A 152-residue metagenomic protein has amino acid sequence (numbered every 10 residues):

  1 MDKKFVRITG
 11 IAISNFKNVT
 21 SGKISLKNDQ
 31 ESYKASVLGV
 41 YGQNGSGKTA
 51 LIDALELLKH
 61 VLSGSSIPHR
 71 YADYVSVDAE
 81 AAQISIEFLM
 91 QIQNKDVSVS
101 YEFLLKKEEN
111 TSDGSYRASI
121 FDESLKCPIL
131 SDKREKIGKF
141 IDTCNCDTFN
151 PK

Functional and structural regions predicted by a protein language model:
M1-L57: Pre-Walker A-like glycine/lysine-rich segment at the N-terminus of P-loop NTPase domains
V6, V19, A35, A79-Q83 (+2 more regions): A general secondary-structure signal for short beta-strands and their flanking turns/coil in non-transmembrane regions
T9, G22, I84-I86, V99-Y101 (+1 more regions): Hydrophobic residues positioned within well-ordered beta-strands of beta-sheet architectures
A12, S25, E87, L104 (+1 more regions): Residues in well-ordered beta-strands of folded domains
N15, I86-N94, L125-I129: Short acidic, glycine-rich loop/turn motifs
Q30-S36, I92-V97, E109-Y116: Short, solvent-exposed loop/turn segments that connect beta-strands within catalytic domains and beta-strand-rich
I52-N110: Conserved P-loop NTP-binding catalytic core
K106-K152: Electropositive, glycine-dotted interaction segments that contact anionic polymers or phosphate-rich ligands
